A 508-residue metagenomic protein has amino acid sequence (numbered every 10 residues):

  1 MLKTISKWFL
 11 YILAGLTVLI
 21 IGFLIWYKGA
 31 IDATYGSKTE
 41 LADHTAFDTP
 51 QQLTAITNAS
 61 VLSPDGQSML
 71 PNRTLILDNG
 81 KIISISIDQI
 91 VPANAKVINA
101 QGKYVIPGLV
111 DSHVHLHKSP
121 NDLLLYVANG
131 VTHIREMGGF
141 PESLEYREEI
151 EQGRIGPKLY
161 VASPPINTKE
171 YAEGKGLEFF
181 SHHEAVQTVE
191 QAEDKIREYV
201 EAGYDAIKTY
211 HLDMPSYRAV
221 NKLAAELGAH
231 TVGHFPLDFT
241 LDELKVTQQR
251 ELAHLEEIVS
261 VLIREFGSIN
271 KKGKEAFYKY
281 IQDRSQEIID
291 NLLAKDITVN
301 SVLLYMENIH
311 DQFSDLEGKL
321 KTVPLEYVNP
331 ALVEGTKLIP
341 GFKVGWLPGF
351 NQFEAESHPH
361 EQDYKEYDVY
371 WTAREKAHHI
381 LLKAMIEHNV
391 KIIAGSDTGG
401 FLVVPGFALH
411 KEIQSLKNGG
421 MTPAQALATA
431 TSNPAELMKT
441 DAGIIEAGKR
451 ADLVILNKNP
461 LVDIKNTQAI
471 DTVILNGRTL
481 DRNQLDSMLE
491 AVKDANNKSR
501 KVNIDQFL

Functional and structural regions predicted by a protein language model:
M1-L19: N-terminal Sec-pathway targeting helices
L16-K38: Membrane-interface motif at the C-terminal end of an N-terminal transmembrane signal
I31-L53, V61, D65-I106: Histidine-rich, glycine-flanked metal-binding segment
D43-F47, V61-T74, I87, K376 (+3 more regions): Acidic, glycine-enriched loop/beta-strand segments at the rims of small-molecule binding/catalytic pockets
Q51-I56, V91-N121, V127, T132: Replace "His-x-His-based motif
G108-H117, K175-Q191: Active-site mouth loops of central-metabolism enzymes
L123-E145, K158-P164, A202-L212, N221 (+4 more regions): Divalent metal-dependent hydrolysis catalytic cores, especially in the metallo-beta-lactamase
E198-D205, F266-I269, E275-Q414, F507-L508: Active-site neighborhoods of metal-dependent hydrolases
